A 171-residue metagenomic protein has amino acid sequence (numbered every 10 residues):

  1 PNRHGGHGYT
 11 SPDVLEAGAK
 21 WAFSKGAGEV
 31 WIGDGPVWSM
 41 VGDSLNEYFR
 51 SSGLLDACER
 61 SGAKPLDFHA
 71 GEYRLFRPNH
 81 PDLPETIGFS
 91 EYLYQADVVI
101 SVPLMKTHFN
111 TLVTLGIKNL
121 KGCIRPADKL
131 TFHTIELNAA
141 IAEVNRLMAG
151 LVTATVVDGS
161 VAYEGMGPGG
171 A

Functional and structural regions predicted by a protein language model:
P1-A171: N-terminal and secondary-structure boundary signal
